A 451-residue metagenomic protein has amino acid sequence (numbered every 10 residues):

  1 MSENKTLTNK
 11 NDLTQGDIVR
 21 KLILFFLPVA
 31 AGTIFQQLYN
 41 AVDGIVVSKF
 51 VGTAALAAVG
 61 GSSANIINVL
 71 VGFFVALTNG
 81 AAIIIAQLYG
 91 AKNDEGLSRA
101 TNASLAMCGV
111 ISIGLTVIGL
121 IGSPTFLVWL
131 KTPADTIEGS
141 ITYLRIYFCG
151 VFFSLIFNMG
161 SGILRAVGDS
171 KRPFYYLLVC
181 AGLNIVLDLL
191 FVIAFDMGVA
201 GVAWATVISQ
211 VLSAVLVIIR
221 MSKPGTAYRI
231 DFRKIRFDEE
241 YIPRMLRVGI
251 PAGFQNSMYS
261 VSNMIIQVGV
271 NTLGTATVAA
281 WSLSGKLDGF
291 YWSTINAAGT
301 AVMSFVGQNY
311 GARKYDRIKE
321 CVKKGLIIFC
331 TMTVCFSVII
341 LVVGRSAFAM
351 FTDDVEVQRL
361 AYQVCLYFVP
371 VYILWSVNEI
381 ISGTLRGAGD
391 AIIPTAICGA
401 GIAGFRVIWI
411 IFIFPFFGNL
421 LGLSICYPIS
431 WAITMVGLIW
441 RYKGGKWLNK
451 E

Functional and structural regions predicted by a protein language model:
M1-F26, I85-G150, A194-I250, V306-V371 (+1 more regions): Short alpha-helical transmembrane segments in multi-pass integral membrane proteins
Q15, V19-L38, V42, I66-F73 (+8 more regions): Residue-level signal for short hydrophobic patches within transmembrane helices of multi-pass membrane transporters
L24-D43, I146, C180, S209-S213 (+3 more regions): Transmembrane helical elements of multi-pass membrane transporters/channels
L38-A57, L127-A134, L190-M197, S257-K286 (+4 more regions): Helix-terminus/linker motif at the lipid-water interface of multi-pass membrane proteins
V51-N65, S140, L144, A203 (+3 more regions): Small-residue hotspots at the loop-to-helix junctions and early N-terminal turns of transmembrane alpha-helices
L56-V117, S154-P173, A280-G344, W375-C398 (+1 more regions): Small-residue-rich hydrophobic transmembrane alpha-helices
N68-V69, N184-D188, A214-I218, F290-S293 (+3 more regions): Hydrophobic transmembrane alpha-helices of multi-pass small-molecule transporters
T78, A82, I146-R165, P173-A181 (+5 more regions): Short runs within selected transmembrane alpha-helices of multi-pass transporters and secretion channels
